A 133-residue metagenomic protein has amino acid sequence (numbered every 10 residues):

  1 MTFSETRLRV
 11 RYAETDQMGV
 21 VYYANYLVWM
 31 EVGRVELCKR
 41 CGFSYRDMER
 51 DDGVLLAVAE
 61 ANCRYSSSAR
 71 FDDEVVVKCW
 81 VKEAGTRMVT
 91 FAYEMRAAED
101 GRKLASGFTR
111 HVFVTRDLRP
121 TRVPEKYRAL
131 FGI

Functional and structural regions predicted by a protein language model:
M1-V76, K82-I133: Terminal targeting signals and extreme-terminal segments of soluble enzymes
